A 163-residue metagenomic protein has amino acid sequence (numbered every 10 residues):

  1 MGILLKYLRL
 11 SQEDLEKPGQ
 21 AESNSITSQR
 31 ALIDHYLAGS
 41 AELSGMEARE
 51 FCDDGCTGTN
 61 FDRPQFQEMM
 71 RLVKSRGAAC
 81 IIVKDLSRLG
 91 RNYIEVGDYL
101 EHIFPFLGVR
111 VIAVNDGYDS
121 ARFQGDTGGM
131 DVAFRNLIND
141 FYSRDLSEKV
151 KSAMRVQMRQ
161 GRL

Functional and structural regions predicted by a protein language model:
M1-Q157: Short, structured surface patches at the beginning of a domain
G161: N-terminal cationic and glycine-rich segments that engage phosphates or anionic surfaces
